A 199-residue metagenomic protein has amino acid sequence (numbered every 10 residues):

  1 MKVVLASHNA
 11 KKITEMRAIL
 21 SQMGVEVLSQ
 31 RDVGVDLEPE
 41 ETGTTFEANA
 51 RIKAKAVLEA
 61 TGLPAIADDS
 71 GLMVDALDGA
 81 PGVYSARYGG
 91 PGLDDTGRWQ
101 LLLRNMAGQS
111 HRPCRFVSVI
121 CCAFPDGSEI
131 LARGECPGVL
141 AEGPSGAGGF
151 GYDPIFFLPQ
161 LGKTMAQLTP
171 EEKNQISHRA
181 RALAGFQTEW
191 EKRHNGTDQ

Functional and structural regions predicted by a protein language model:
K2-V4, A10-Q199: Anionic-ligand binding patches
